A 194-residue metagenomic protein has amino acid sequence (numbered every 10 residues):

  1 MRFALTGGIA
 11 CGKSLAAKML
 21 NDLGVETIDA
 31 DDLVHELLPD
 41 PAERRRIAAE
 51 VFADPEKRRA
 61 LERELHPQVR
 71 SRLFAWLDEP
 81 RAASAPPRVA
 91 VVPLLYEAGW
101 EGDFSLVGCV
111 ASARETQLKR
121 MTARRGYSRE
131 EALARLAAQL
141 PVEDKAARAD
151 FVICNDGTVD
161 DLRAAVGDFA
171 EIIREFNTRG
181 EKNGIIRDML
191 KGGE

Functional and structural regions predicted by a protein language model:
M1-A53, G167-E194: Glycine-rich phosphate-binding loop of ATP-dependent small-molecule kinases
T27, S105-V110, V152-I153: Short, well-ordered beta-strand core segments
D32-H35, S112-E115, A134-A138, V159: Short, acidic/turn-prone active-site loops that include or flank metal/cofactor- and phosphate-binding residues
D32-P87: ATP-dependent small-molecule kinase phosphotransfer cores that center on conserved nucleotide phosphate-binding segments
R44-R45, R114-T122, R129, L133: An amphipathic alpha-helix signature
L73, G102-D103, A123, Y127-L190: Small-molecule kinase domains that catalyze NTP-dependent phosphoryl transfer to phosphate-bearing small molecules
F74-A82, P87-A123: ATP-dependent NMP and nucleoside kinases share a basic, alpha-helical "lid"
